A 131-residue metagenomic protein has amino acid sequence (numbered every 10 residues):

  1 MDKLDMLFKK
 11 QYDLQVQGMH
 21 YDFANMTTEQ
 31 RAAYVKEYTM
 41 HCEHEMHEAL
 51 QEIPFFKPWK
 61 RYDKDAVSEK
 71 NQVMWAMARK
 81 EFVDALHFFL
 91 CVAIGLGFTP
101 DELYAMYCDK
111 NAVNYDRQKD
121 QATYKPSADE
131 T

Functional and structural regions predicted by a protein language model:
M1-T131: Flexible "arm" and connector segments at domain edges
